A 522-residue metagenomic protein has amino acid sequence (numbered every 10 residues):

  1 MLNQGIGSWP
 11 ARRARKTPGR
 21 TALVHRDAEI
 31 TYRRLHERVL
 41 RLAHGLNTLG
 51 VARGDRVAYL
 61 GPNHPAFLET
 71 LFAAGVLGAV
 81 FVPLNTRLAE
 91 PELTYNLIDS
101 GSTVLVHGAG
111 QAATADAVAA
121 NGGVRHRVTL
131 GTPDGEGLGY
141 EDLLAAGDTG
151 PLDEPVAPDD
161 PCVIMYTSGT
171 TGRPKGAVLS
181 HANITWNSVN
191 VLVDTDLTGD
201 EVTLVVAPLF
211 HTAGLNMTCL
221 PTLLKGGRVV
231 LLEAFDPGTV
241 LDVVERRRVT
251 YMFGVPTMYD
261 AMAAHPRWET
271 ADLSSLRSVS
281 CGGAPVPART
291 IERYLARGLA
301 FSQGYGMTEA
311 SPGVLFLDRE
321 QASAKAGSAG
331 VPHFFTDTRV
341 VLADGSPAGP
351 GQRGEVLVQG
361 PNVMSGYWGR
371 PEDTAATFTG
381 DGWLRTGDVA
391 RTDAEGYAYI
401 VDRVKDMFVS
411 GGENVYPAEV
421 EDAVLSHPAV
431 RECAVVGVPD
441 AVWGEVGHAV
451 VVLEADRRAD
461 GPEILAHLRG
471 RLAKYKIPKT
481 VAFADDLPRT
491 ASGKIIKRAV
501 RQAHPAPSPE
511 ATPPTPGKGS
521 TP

Functional and structural regions predicted by a protein language model:
L2-G7, G19-H64, L68-F72, A89-T94 (+1 more regions): Conserved AMP-binding/adenylate-forming core of the ANL superfamily
N3, P18-G19, T132, G147-Y166 (+2 more regions): Conserved pre-ATP/AMP-binding loop-to-beta segment of ANL
A28, T48-L49, V76-D142, R431 (+1 more regions): Structural core segment of the AMP-binding/adenylate-forming
T31-R33, C162-W186: Conserved AMP-binding A3 loop
L88, L105-H107, G360, S365-G366 (+5 more regions): AMP-binding/adenylate-forming catalytic core of the ANL superfamily
T185-V202, F210-T250, H265: Conserved AMP-binding/adenylation subdomain of ANL enzymes
L224, R246-G254, A263-A324, D337: Gly/Ser/Thr-rich phosphate-binding loop
V331-F335, S346-T377, V415: Conserved ATP/PPi-binding loop(s) of AMP-dependent carboxylate-activating enzymes
